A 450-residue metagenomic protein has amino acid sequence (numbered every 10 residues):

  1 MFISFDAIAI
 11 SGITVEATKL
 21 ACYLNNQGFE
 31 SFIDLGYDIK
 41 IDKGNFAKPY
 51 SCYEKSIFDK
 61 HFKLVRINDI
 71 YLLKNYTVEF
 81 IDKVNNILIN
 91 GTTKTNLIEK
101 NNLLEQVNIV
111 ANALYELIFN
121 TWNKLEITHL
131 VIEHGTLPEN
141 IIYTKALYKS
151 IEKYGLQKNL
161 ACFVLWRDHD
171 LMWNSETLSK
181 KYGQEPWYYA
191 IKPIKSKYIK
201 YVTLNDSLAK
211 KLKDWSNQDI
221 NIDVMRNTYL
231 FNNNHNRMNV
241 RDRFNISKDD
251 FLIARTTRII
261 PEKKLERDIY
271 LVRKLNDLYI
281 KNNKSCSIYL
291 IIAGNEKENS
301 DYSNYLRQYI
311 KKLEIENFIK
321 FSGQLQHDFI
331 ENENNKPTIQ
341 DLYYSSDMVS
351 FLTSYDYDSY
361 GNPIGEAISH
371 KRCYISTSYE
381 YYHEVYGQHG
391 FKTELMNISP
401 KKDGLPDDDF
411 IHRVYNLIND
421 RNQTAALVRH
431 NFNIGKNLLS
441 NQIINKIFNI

Functional and structural regions predicted by a protein language model:
M1-K60, K153, N159: N-terminal subdomain of nucleotide-sugar transferases
I33-L125: A conserved catalytic-core segment of Leloir-type glycosyltransferases
S179-I222, Y229-H235, N304-Y305: A short, active-site helix/loop in glycosyltransferases that binds the activated sugar's phosphate group
I246-K263, I269-K274, L290-I292: Conserved donor-binding/catalytic core segment of Leloir-type glycosyltransferases
S303-P337, D341: Nucleotide-activated donor-binding/catalytic signature segment of Leloir-type glycosyltransferases, i.e., the conserved
E331, K401-H412, N416-I450: A charged, aromatic-enriched C-terminal amphipathic alpha-helix characteristic of glycosyltransferases across folds
T338-S359, R372: Acidic donor-binding loop of glycosyltransferase active sites
C373-S376, E380-H383, T393: Short hydrophobic beta-strand element within catalytic cores of glycosyltransferases and related nucleotide-activated
